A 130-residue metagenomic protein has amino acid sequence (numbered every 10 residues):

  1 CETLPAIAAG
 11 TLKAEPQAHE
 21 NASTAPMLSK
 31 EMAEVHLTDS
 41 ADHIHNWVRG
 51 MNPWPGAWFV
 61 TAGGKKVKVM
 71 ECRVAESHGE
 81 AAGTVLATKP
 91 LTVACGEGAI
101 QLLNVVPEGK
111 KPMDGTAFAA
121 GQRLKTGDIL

Functional and structural regions predicted by a protein language model:
C1-E31: Donor/substrate-binding cores of folate-linked one-carbon enzymes
I7, M32-H36, W47: Structural signature of PLP-dependent enzymes
P26-M27, M32-D42: Active-site loop ensemble at the mouth of alpha/beta enzyme cores that anchors a bound cofactor
L37-L130: An anion-binding loop in the catalytic cleft
